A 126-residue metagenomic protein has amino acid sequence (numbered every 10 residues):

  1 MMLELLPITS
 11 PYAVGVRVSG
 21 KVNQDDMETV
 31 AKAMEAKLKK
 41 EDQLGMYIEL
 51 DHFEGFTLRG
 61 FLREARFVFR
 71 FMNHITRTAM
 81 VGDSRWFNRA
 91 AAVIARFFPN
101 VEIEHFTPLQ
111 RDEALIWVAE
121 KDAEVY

Functional and structural regions predicted by a protein language model:
M2-Y126: Amphipathic, Lys/Arg-enriched alpha-helical "gate/interface" segment within cytosolic domains that mediates
